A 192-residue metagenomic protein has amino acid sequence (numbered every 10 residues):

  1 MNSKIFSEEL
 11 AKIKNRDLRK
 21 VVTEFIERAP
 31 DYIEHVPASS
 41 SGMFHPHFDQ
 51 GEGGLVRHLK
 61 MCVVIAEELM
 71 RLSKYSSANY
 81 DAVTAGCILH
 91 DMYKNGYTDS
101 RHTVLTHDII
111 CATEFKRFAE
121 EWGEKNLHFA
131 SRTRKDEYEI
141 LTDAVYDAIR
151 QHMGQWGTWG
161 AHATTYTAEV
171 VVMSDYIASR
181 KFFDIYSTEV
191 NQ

Functional and structural regions predicted by a protein language model:
M1, E189-Q192: Short intrinsically disordered terminal tails
M1-A38: Non-catalytic interface/linker regions that flank or bridge core catalytic/transmembrane domains
R28-E34, G51-L59: All-alpha helical catalytic cores of prenyl diphosphate-utilizing isoprenoid enzymes
G42-R57, L69-V190: Divalent metal-dependent catalytic cores for phosphoryl transfer on phosphate-bearing substrates
